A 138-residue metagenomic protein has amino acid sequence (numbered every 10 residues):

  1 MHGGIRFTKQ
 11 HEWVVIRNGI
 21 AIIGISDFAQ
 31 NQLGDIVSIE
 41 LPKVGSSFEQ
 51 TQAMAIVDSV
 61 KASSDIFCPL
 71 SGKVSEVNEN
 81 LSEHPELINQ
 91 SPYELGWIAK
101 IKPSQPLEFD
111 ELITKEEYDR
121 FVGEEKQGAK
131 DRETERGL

Functional and structural regions predicted by a protein language model:
M1-Q50, L95-P106, E111, K115-G123 (+1 more regions): Acidic, low-complexity mobile loops and tails
H2-G4, I66, L70: Short, glycine/small-residue-enriched coil/turn segments at secondary-structure junctions
V14-I16, V60, V77-N80: Residue-level recognition of beta-strand microenvironments
N31, S47, S71-V74, E79-S82: Short, charged/polar surface micro-motifs in flexible loops or helix N-caps
E49-S64, E86-N89, I98-K102: Short hydrophobic beta/alpha edge segments that flank linear recognition/processing sites
S75-A99: Aromatic- and Lys/Arg-enriched surface recognition patch
